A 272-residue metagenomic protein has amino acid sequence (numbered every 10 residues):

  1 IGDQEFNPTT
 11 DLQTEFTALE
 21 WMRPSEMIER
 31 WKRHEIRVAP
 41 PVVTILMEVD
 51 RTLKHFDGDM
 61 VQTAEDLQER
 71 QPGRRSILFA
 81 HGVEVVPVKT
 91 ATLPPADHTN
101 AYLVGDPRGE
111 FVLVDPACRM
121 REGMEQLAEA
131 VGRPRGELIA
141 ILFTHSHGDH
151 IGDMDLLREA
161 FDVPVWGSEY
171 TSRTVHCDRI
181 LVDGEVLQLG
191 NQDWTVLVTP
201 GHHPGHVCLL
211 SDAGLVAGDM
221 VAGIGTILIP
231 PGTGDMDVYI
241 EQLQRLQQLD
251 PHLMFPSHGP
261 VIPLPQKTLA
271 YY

Functional and structural regions predicted by a protein language model:
I1, W21-R23, L103-G105, Q188 (+1 more regions): Short, well-ordered beta-strand micro-motif
G2-Q4, P8-I36: NUDIX/MutT-family hydrolases
M22, V86-V88, L181: Hydrophobic residues at beta-strand termini and immediately following loops that shape nucleotide-binding pockets
E26-E29, R37, V43-P87, Q244-L253 (+1 more regions): Accessory terminal helices/loops
R75-F79, V104, G184-L189: Short acidic-hydrophobic surface loop/beta-edge motif
V83-R133, C208-G218: Conserved beta-strand hairpin/beta-sheet module of binuclear metal-dependent hydrolase folds, prominently
D97-H98, C118-D193: Active-site HxH/HxHxD metal-binding segment of metal-dependent hydrolases
F111-L113, C118-M120, D193-V198, H203-Y272: Metallo-beta-lactamase
